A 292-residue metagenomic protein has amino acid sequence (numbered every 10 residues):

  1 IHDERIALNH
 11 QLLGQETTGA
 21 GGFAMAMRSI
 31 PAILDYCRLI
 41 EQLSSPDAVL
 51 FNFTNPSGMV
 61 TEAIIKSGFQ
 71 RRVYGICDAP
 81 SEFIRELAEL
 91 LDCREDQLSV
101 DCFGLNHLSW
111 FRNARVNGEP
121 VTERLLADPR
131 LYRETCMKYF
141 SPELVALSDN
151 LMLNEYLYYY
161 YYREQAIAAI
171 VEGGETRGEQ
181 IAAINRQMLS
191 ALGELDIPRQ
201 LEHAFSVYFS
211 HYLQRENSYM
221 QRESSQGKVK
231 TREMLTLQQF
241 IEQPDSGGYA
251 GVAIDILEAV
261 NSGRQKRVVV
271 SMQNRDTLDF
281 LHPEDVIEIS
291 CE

Functional and structural regions predicted by a protein language model:
H2-G68: Rossmann-fold NAD(P)-binding glycine/threonine-rich loop
T18-M25, S81-R85, N106, R130-T135: Short C-terminal domain-edge/linker segments immediately following a structured domain
F23, M27, Y74, Q243 (+1 more regions): Charge-dense, low-complexity intrinsically disordered segments
R28-P31, E82, G248-G251: Conserved active-site and cofactor/substrate-binding residues in soluble primary-metabolism enzymes
R38, V49-P120: Rossmann-fold dinucleotide-binding core
S45, G68-R71, D78-P80, R275 (+2 more regions): Functionally constrained cores in energy, signaling, and assembly domains
R94-E292: Long, compositionally biased stretches enriched for glycine and/or charged residues
